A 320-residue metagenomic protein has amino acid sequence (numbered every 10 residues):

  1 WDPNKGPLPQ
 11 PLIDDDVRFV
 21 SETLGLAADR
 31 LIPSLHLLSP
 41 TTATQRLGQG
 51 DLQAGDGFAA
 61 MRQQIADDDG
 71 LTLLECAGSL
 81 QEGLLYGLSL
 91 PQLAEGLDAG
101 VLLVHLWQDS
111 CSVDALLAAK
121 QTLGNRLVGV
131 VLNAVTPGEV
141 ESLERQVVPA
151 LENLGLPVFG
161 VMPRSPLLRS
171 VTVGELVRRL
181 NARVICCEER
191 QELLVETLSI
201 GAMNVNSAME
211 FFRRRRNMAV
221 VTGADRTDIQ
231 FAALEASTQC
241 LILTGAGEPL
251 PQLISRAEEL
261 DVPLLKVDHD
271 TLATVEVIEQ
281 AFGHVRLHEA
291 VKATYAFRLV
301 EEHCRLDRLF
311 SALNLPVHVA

Functional and structural regions predicted by a protein language model:
W1-D2, A134-T136, P163-L168: Glycine-rich beta-alpha junction loops
W1-Q53, Q64, A150: N-terminal phosphate/diphosphate-binding loop that engages ATP/GTP or pyrophosphate donors across diverse enzyme folds
S21-D29, N125-V135, V184-L194, H269-I278 (+1 more regions): Short, basic, helix/turn surface patches
T44-Y86, P91-G96: Phosphate-binding/switch loop-helix module in NTP-utilizing enzymes
I65-D68, M209-M218, A233-S237: Flexible, charged surface loops at secondary-structure boundaries
G70-L74, V101, M218-T222: Generic beta-sheet signal
C76-F159, D225-H288: Conserved catalytic-core segment of NTP-binding enzymes
L156, V161-G223, Q280-A320: Non-catalytic interface/targeting segments
